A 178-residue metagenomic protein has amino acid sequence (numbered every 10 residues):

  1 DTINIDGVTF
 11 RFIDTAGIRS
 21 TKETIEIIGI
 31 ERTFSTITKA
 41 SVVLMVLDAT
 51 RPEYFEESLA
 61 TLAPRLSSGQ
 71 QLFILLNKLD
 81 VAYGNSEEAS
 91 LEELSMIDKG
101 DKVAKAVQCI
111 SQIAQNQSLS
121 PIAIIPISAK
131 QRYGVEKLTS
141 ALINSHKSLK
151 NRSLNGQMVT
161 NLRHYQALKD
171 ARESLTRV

Functional and structural regions predicted by a protein language model:
D1-T9, T21-E23, K39, T50-V178: C-terminal-of-GTPase-core extension/linker across diverse P-loop GTPases
D14: Conserved active-site aspartate in kinases
E26-T50: Inter-motif core of Ras-like GTPase G domains
